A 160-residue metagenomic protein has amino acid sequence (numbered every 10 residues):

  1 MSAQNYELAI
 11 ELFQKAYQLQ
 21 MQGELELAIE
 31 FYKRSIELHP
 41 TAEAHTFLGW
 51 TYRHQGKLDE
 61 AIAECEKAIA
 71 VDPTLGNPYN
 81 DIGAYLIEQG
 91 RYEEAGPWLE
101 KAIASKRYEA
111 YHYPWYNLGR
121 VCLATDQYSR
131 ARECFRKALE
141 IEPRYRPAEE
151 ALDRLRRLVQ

Functional and structural regions predicted by a protein language model:
M1-A9, R120, A124, Y128-Q160: Terminal, low-structured helical/coil segments at or just beyond the last alpha-helical repeat
M1-E11, Y17-G23, L27, R34-E37: Long, contiguous interaction/recruitment modules in multidomain scaffold/adaptor proteins
Y6, H39-P40, P73, R107-E109 (+1 more regions): Short coil turns that delineate tetratricopeptide repeat
F13-M21, E43-H54, N77-I87, Y113-R120 (+1 more regions): Conserved alpha-helical positions within TPR/SEL1-like repeat arrays
M21-F31, H54-K67, Q89-A104, A110 (+2 more regions): Structural signature of tandem alpha-helical TPR/SEL1-like repeats, specifically the intra-repeat loop/turn
I36, I69, I103-S105, L139 (+1 more regions): A conserved position within tetratricopeptide repeats
E66-D81: Glycine/serine-rich loop-strand microenvironments at binding/catalytic pocket rims
